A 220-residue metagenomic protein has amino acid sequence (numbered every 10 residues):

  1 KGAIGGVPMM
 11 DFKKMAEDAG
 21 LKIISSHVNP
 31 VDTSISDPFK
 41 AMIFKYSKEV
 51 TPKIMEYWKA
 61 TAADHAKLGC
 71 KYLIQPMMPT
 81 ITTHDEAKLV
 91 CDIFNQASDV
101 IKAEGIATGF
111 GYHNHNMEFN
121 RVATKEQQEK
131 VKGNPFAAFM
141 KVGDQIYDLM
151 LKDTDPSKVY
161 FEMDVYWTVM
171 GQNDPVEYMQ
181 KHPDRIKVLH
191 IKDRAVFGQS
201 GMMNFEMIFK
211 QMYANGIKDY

Functional and structural regions predicted by a protein language model:
K1, I23-V28, L73-Q75, F110-Y112 (+3 more regions): Hydrophobic faces of well-ordered beta-strands that scaffold small-molecule active sites in alpha/beta enzyme cores
K1-M10, P30-D37, K48-M55, P79-K88 (+3 more regions): Acidic-and-aromatic substrate-binding clefts and catalytic sites of carbohydrate-active enzymes
K1-V7, D11-L21, Y213-K218: Short intrinsically disordered, low-complexity coil segments enriched in acidic
F12-N29, S36, A41-K48, M179-R194 (+1 more regions): Mobile, glycine- and charge-enriched loop segments and immediately flanking short secondary-structure elements within
E17, K22, T33-Y160: Active-site acidic/histidine proton-transfer and metal-coordination neighborhood in alpha/beta enzyme cores
H27, H65, H84, H113-H115 (+3 more regions): Histidine (H) residue identity feature
G69, Q128-K132, D144-M163, W167-Y220: Histidine-acidic metal/acid-base catalytic patches
